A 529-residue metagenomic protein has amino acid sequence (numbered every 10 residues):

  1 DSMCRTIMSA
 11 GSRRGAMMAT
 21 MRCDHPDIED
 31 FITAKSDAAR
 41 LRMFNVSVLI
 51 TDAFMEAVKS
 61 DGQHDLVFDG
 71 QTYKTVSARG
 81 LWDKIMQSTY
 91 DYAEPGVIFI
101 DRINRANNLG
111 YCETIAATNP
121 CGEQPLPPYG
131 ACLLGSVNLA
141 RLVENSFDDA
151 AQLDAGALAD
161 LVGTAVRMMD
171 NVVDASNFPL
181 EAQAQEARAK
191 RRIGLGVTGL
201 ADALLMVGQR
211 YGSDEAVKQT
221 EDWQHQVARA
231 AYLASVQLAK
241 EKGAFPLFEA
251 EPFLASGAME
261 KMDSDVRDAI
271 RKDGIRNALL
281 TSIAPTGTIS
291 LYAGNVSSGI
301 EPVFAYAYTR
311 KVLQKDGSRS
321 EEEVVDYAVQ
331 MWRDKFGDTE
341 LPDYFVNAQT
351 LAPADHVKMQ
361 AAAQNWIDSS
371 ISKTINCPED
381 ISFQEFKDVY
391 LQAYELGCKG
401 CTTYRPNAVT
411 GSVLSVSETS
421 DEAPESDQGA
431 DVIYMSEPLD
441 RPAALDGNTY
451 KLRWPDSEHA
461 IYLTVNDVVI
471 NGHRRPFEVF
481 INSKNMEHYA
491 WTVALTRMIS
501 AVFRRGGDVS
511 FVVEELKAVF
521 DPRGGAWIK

Functional and structural regions predicted by a protein language model:
D1-A10, I28, S47-A57, S88 (+7 more regions): Structured alpha-helical segments in the cores of large, soluble enzyme domains
D1-A155, F178-Q185, A231-K240: Active-site cavity-forming subdomains of large catalytic enzyme subunits
I7, T89-A187, R192, G199-A203 (+6 more regions): Function-dense linear segments that define catalytic or interfacial modules in macromolecule-processing proteins
S12, D69-Q71, L161-A184, R188 (+4 more regions): Internal maturation/activation junctions in enzymes
R14-A19, V207-S213, S372-K373, G397-T410 (+1 more regions): Glycine-rich phosphate/pyrophosphate-binding loops and their adjacent beta-strand/loop elements at enzyme active sites
T33-S36, V48-K59, I103-G130, I193 (+6 more regions): Terminal amphipathic helices with adjacent charged low-complexity linkers/tails
E123-P125, M169-D174, S256-E260, A269-R276 (+4 more regions): Catalytic alpha/beta core of large soluble enzyme barrels
K261-K272, S415-T464: Short, Gly/Pro- and small/polar-rich lid/capping loops
